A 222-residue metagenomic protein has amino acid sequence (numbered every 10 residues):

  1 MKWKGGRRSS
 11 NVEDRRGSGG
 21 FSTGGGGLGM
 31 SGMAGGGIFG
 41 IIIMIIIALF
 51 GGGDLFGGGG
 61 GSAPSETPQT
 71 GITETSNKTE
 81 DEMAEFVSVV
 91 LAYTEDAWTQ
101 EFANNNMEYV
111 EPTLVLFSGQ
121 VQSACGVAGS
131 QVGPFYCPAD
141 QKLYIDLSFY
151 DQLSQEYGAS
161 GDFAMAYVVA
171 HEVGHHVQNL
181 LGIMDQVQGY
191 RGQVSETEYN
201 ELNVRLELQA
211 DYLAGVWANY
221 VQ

Functional and structural regions predicted by a protein language model:
M1-E74: Long amphipathic alpha-helical segments used for membrane anchoring, targeting, substrate engagement, or oligomerization
T73-M83, V87-D96, A103-G126, Q193-V194: Acidic helix-start/capping segments at beta-turn-to-alpha-helix junctions
E85-Y109, E198-Q222: Short helix/loop segments within enzyme catalytic domains that coordinate or immediately flank catalytic cofactors
W98, I145, A164-L180, A210-D211 (+1 more regions): Active-site recognition of the HExxH zinc-binding catalytic motif
S118, L147-F149, L181-G182: A mature extracytoplasmic/lumenal domain signature
Q120-D146: Catalytic zinc-binding patch centered on the HExxH motif and its immediate surroundings that defines zinc-dependent
F149-Y167, E198-V204: Short pre-active-site segment immediately N-terminal to the catalytic Zn-binding motif
N179-E207: Post-HEXXH active-site segment of zinc metalloproteases
